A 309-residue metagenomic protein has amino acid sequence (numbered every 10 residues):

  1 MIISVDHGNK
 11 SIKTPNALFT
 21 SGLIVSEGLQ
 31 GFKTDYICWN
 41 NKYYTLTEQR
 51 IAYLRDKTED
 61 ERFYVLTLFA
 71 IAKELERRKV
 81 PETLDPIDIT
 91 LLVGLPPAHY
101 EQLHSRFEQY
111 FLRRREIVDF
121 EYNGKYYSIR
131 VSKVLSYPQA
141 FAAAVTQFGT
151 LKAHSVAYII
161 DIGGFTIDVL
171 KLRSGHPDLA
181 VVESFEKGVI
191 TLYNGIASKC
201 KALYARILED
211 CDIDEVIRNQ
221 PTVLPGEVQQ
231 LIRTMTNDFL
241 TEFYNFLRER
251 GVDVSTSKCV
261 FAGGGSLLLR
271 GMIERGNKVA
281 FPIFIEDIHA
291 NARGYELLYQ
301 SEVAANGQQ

Functional and structural regions predicted by a protein language model:
M1-A157, H176-T191, C211-Q309: Nucleotide/phosphate-binding catalytic cleft detector across ATP-hydrolyzing and phosphate-transferring enzymes
I160-G164: Active-site-proximal alpha-helical scaffolds that flank and shape metal-associated catalytic sites
I167-K171, V181-V182: Short, acidic (Asp/Glu-rich) active-site segment that either coordinates a divalent metal cofactor
C200-L203: Acidic, metal/cofactor-coordinating or nucleic-acid-engaging core segments within structured domains
